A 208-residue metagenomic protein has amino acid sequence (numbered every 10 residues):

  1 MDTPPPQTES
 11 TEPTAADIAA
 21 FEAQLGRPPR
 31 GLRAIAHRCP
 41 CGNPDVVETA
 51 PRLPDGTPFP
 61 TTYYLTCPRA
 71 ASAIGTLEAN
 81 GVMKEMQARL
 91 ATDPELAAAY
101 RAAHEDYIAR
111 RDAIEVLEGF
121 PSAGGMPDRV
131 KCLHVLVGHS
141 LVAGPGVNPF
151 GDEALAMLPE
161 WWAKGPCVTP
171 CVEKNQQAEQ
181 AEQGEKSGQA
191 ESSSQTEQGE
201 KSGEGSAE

Functional and structural regions predicted by a protein language model:
D2-E182, E204-E208: Preference for intrinsically disordered or flexible, low-complexity segments and adjacent hinge/connector residues
Q177-E204: Intrinsically disordered, low-complexity repeat/linker tracts enriched for polar/charged residues
